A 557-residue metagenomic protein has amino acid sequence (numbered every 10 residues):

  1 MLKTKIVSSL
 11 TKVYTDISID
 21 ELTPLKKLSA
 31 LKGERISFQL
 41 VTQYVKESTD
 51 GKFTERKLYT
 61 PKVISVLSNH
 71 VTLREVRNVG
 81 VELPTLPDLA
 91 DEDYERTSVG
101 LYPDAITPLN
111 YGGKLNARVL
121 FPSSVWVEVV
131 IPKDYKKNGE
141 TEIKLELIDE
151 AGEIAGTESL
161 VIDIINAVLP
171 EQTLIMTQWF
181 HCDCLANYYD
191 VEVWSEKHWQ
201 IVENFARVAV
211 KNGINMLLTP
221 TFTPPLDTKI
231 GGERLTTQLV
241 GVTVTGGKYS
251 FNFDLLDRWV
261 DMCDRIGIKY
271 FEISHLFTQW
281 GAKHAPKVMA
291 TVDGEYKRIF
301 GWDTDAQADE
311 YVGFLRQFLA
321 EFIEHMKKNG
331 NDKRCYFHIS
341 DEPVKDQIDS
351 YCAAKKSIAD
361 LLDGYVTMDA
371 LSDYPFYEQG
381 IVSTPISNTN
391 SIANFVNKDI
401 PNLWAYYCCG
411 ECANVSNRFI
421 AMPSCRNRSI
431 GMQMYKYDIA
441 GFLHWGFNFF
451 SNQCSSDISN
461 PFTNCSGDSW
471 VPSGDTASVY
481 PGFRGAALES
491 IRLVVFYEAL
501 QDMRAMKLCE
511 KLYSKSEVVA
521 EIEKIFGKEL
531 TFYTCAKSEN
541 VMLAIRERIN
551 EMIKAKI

Functional and structural regions predicted by a protein language model:
L2-L22, K46-W126: Surface-exposed binding patches on compact interaction domains or structured appendages
L25-Y44: Contiguous beta-strand segments within globular domains
G33, Q43-E47, D134, E150 (+1 more regions): Short solvent-exposed strand-capping/beta-turn motif centered on an Asx-Ser/Thr pair
S48, G112-T173, W199: Extended acidic/polar, glycine-enriched regions that form or flank non-catalytic beta-rich accessory modules
L86, S98, T107, E142-D149 (+3 more regions): Aromatic-lined carbohydrate-binding surfaces of glycoside hydrolases
A285, D303-Y311, L315-I348, S357-L371 (+1 more regions): Catalytic domains of carbohydrate-active enzymes that cleave complex glycans
Y365-L371, V382-N390: Short, hydrophobic beta-strand segments that form beta-sheet elements in well-ordered domains
T384-G467: Catalytic-core region of carbohydrate-active enzymes that cleave or remodel glycosidic bonds
